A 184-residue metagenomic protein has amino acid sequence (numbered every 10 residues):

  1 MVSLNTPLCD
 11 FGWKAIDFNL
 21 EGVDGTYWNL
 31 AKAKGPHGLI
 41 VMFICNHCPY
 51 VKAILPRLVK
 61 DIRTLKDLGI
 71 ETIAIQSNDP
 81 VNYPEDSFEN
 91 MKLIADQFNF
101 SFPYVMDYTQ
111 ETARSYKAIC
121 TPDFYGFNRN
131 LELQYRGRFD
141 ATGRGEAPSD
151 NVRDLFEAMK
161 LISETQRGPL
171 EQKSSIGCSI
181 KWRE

Functional and structural regions predicted by a protein language model:
M1-S163, G168-Q172, S179-E184: Chalcogenol-based redox active-site neighborhoods
